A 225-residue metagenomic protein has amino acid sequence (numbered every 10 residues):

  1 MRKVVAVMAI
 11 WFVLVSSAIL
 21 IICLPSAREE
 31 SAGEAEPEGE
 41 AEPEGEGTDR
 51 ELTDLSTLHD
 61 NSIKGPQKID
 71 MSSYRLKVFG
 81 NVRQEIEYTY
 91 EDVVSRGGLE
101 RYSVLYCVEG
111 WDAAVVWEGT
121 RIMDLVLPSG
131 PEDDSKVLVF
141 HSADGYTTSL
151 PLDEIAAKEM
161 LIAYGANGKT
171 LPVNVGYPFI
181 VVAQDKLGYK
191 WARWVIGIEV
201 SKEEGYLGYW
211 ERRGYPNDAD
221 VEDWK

Functional and structural regions predicted by a protein language model:
K3-L76, P128-K225: Extended, aromatic/histidine-rich regions of cofactor-dependent oxidoreductases associated with respiratory
Q67-W117: A glycine-rich, hydrophobic loop/mini-helix early in the fold
T89-Y90, M123, G165: Short acidic (Asp/Glu) patches
L99-L150: Mid-length scaffold segments of soluble, non-membrane domains
